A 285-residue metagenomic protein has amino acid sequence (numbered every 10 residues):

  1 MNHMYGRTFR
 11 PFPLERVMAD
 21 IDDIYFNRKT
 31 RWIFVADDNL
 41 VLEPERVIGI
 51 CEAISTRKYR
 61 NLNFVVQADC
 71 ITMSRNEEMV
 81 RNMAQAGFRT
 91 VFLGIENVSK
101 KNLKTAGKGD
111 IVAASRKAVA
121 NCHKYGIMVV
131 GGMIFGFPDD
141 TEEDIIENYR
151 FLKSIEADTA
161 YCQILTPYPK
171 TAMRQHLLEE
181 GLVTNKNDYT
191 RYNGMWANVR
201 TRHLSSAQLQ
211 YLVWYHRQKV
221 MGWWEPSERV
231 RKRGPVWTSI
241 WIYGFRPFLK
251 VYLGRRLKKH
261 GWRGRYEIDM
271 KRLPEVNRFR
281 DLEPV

Functional and structural regions predicted by a protein language model:
M1-V130, F137, T141, R150: Radical SAM [4Fe-4S] cluster-binding motif and immediate context
F12, I145-I146, E228-K232: Composition- and surface-driven signal marking solvent-exposed, interaction-prone regions in large proteins
I24-N27, Q67-M79, S99-D110, M133-P138 (+3 more regions): Hydrophobic transmembrane alpha-helix bundles
I50-A53, I134, P138-M221: Radical SAM enzyme [4Fe-4S]-AdoMet core and its adjacent flexible, acidic and glycine-rich loops/tails across
A118-N121, Y125, I134, F151 (+3 more regions): Short alpha-helical scaffold segments that flank and stabilize functional sites
Q175, L182, N187-T190, G194-V285: Radical SAM enzyme core and accessory elements
